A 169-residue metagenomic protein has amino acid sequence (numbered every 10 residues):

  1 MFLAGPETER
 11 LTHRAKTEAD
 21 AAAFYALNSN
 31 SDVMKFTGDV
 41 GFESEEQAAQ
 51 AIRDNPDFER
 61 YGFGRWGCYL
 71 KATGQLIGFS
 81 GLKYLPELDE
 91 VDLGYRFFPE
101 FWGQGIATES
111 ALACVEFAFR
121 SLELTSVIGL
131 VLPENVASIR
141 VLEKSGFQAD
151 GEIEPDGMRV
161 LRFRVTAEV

Functional and structural regions predicted by a protein language model:
M1-F36, Y69-V169: Acyl-donor (CoA/ACP) binding surface of acyl/acetyltransferases
D32-D54: Conserved GNAT-fold acetyl-CoA-binding loop/helix
S44-E46, E59, L161: A short hydrophobic/aromatic micro-motif that marks alpha-helical segments and, especially, helix-coil
D54-N55, F117: A generic secondary-structure signal
N55-G67: A short helix-loop-beta-strand connector motif used in the catalytic cores of GNAT acetyltransferases and, in some
